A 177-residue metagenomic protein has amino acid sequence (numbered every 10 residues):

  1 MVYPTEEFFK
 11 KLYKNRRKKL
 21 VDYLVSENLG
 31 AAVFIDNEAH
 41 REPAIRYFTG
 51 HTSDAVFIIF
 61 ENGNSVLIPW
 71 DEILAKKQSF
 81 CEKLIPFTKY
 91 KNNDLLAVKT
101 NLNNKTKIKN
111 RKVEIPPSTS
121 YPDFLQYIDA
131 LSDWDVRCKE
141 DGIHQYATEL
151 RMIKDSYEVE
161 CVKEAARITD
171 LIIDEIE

Functional and structural regions predicted by a protein language model:
M1-A97, R167, L171-I172: N-terminal accessory/capping or targeting/presequence segment of soluble
M1-V2, K11-L12, L96-E177: Flexible, acidic/His-enriched mid-domain "rim/lid" segments that flank
